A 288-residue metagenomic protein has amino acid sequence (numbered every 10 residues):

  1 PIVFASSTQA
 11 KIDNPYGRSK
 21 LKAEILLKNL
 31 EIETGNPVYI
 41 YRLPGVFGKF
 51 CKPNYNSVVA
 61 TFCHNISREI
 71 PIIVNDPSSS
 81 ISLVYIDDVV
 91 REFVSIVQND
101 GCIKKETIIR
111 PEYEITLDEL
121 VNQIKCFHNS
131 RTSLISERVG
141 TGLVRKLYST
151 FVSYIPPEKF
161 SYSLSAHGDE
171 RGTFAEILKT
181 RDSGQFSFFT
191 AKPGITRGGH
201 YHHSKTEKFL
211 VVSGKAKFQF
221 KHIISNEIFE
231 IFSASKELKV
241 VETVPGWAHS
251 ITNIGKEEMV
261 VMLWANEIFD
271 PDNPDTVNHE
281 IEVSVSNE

Functional and structural regions predicted by a protein language model:
D13-P44, S57-R68: Active-site Tyr-X1-5-Lys
C51-T61, S78-Q98, D118-N122: Substrate-positioning beta->alpha
H64-V84, C102-I109: A conserved pocket-lining segment of Rossmann-fold NAD(P)-dependent short-chain dehydrogenase/reductase
S95-A166: Mid/C-terminal beta-alpha module of Rossmann-like enzyme folds, strongest in SDR-family dehydrogenases/epimerases
E158-G199, K205: A short glycine-rich, His/Asp/Glu-containing loop-to-beta-strand
S204-I223: Glycine- and acidic-residue-biased ligand/ion/polar-headgroup-sensing regions
H222-S250, V260: Short acidic-glycine-tyrosine-enriched beta hairpin
I224-E227, T252-E288: Double-stranded beta-helix
